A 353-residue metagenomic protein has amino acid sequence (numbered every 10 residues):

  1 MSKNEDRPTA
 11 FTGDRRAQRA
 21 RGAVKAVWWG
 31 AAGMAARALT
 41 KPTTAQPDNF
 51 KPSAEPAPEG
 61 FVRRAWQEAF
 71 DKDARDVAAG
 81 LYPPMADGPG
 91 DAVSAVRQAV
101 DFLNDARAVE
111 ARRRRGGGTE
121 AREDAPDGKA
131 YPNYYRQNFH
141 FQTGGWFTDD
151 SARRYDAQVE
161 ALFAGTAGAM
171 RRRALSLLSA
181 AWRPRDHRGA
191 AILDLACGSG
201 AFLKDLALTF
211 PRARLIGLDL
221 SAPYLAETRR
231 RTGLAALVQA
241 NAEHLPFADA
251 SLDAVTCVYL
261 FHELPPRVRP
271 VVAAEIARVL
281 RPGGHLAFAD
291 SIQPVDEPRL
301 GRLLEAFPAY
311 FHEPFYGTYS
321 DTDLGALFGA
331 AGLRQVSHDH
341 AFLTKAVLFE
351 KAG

Functional and structural regions predicted by a protein language model:
M1-A130: N-terminal accessory segments
R154, G165-R188: Conserved alpha-helix/loop element of class I SAM-dependent methyltransferases that forms part of the SAM/SAH-binding
R188-A196: Conserved class I S-adenosyl-L-methionine
L193, A201-H244: Class I SAM-dependent methyltransferase SAM/SAH-binding core
E243-V255: A short acidic, Gly/Pro-enriched loop at the edge of an enzyme's catalytic core that lines a small-molecule cofactor
P270, A287-A331, V336-H338: C-terminal alpha-helical "lid/dimerization" subdomain adjacent to the S-adenosyl-L-methionine
P270-P282: A short glycine-rich, Lys/Arg-flanked "PGG" loop and its adjoining helix->strand segment in the class I
A331-G353: Core SAM-dependent methyltransferase catalytic element
